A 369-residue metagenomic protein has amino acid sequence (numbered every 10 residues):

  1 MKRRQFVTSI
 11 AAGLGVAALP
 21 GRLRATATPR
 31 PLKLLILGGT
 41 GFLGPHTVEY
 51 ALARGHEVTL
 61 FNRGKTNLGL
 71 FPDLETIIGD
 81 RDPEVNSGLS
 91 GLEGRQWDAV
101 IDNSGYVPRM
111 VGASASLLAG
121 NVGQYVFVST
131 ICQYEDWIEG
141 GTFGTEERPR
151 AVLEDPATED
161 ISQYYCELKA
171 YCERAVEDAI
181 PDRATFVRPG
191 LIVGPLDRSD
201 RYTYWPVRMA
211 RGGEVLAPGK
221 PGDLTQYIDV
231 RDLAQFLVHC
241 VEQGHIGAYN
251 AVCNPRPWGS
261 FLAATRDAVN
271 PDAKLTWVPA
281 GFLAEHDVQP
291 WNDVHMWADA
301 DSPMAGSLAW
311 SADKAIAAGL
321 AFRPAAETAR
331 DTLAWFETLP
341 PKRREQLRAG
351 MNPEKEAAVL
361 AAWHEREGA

Functional and structural regions predicted by a protein language model:
R4-A25: N-terminal export signals
L37-R54: N-terminal Rossmann NAD(P)H-binding glycine-rich loop of SDR-like oxidoreductase domains
F61-K65: N-terminal Rossmann-fold cofactor-binding loop
I78-Q96: Conserved Rossmann-fold cofactor-binding substructure of NAD(P)-dependent oxidoreductases
W97-A151, Y171-E173: NAD(P)-cofactor binding segment of oxidoreductase domains
S129, C172-L196: Conserved beta-loop-beta element that borders a ligand/cofactor-binding pocket
D200-W205, P218-Q243, G247, E327: Substrate-positioning beta->alpha
F236-D313, R330-L333, P340-G368: Mid/C-terminal beta-alpha module of Rossmann-like enzyme folds, strongest in SDR-family dehydrogenases/epimerases
